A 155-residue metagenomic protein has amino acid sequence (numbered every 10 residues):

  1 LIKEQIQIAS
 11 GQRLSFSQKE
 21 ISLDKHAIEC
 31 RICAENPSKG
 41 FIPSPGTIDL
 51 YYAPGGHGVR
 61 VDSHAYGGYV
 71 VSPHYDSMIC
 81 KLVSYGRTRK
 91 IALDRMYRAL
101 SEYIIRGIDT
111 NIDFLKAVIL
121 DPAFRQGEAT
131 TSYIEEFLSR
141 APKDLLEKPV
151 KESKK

Functional and structural regions predicted by a protein language model:
L1-K155: Catalytic cores of soluble metabolic enzymes centered on carboxylation/carboxyl-transfer
